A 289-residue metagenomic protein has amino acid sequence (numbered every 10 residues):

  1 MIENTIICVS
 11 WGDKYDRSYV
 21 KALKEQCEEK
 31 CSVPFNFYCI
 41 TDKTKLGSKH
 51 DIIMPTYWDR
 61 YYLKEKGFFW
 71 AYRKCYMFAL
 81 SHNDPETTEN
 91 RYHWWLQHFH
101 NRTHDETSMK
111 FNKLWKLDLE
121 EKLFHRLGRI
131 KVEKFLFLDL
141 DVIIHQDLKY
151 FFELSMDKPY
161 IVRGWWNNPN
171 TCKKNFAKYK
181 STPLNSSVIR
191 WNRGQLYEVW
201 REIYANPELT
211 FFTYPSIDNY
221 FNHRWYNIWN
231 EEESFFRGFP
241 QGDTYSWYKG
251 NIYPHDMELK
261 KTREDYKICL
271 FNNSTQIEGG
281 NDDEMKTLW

Functional and structural regions predicted by a protein language model:
M1-W70, L80-T87, E106, K116 (+2 more regions): N-terminal anchoring/stem segment of glycosyltransferases
I2, V33, K74, L138 (+3 more regions): Residues that flank catalytic or metal-binding motifs in active/ligand-binding sites
W11-K14, K43-L46, Y57-R60, N83 (+6 more regions): Short, solvent-exposed loop/turn segments at secondary-structure junctions
P34-D42, L136, Y160-I161, R237 (+1 more regions): Short, hydrophobic beta-strand segments that form beta-sheet elements in well-ordered domains
L63-K66, T171-Y179, D256-M257: Short, P/G- and charge-enriched loop/turn segments at secondary-structure junctions
R73-N168, W191: GT-A fold catalytic core of metal-dependent nucleotide-sugar glycosyltransferases, centered on the diacidic
K113-K116, K122, S186-W289: Catalytic core and acceptor-binding pocket of nucleotide-sugar-dependent glycosyltransferases
Y160-N185: Short beta-strand-to-loop element that shapes/binds the nucleotide-sugar donor at the catalytic cleft/hinge
